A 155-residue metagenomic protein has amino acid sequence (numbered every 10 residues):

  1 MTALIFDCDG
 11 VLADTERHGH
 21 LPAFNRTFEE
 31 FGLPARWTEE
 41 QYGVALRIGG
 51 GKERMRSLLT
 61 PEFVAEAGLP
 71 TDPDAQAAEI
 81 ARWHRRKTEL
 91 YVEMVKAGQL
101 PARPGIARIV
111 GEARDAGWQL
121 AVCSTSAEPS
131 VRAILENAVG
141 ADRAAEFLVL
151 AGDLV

Functional and structural regions predicted by a protein language model:
T2-C8, L12-P104: N-terminal helical cap/lid subdomain that shapes the substrate entry/recognition surface in HAD-like hydrolases
E16, V122-C123: Small/polar loops that bind or transfer phosphate-bearing groups
R54, G105, S130-I134: Phosphate- and divalent-cation-binding pockets in alpha/beta enzyme and binding domains that engage nucleotide-derived
R114: Anion (oxyanion) recognition and catalysis
A121, A127-V155: Substrate-recognition "cap/lid" segment bordering the active-site pocket of phosphatases
